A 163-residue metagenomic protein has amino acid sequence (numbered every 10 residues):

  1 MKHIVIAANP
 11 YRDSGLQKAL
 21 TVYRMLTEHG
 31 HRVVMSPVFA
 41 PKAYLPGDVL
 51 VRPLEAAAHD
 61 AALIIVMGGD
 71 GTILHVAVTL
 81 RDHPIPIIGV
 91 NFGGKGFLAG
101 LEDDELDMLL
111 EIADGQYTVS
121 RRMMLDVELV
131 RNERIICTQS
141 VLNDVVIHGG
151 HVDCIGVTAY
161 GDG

Functional and structural regions predicted by a protein language model:
M1-L63, H75, D104-S120, L129-Q139: ATP/NTP phosphate-donor binding region
A7, M67, H148: Conserved residues at the C-terminal ends of beta-strands
Y11, G69-T72, G93-K95: Short glycine-rich anion-binding loops that position phosphate/pyrophosphate groups of nucleotides and phosphorylated
L20-M25, R81-D82, D162: Short, solvent-exposed amphipathic alpha-helical segments in soluble enzyme and RNA/protein-processing domains
A62, V66-D70, A77-T79: N-terminal glycine-rich "phosphate-gripper" loop used for MgATP/nucleotide binding and carboxylate activation
H75, T79-K95: Gly/Ser-rich helix-loop-strand patches that form or flank binding pockets for ribonucleotide-derived cofactors
G94-G163: Catalytic core of DAGKc-family lipid kinases
